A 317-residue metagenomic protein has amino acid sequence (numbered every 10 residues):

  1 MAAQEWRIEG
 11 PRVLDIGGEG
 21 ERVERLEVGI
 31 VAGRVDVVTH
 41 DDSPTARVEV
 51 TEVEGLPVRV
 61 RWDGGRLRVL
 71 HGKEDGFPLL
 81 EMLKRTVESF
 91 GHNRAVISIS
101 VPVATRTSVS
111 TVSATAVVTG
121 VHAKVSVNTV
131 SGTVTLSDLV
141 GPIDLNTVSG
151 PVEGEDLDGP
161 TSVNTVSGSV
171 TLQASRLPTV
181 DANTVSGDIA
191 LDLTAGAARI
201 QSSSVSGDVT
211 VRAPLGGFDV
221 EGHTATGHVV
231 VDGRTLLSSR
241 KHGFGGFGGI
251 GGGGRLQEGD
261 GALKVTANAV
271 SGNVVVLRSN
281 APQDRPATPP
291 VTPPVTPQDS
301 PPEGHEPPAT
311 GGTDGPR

Functional and structural regions predicted by a protein language model:
M1-R317: Intrinsically disordered, low-complexity terminal regions
